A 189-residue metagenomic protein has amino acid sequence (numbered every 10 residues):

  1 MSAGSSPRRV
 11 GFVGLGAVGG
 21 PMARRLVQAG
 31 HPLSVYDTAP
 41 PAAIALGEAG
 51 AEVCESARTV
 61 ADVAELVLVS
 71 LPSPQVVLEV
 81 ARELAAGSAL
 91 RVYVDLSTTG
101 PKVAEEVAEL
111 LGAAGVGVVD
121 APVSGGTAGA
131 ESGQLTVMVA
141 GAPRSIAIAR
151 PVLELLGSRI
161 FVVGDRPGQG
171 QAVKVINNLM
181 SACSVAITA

Functional and structural regions predicted by a protein language model:
M1-V69: NAD(P)+-binding Rossmann beta1-loop-alpha1 motif at the extreme N-terminus of oxidoreductases
P7, A89-R91, Q134: A general structural motif
E48-C54, L78-E79, V118-A121: Short gly/ser/thr-rich secondary-structure transition/capping motifs
A57-V116: Rossmann-fold NAD(P) dinucleotide-binding segment
Y93, T98-L179: Rossmann-fold dinucleotide-binding core
